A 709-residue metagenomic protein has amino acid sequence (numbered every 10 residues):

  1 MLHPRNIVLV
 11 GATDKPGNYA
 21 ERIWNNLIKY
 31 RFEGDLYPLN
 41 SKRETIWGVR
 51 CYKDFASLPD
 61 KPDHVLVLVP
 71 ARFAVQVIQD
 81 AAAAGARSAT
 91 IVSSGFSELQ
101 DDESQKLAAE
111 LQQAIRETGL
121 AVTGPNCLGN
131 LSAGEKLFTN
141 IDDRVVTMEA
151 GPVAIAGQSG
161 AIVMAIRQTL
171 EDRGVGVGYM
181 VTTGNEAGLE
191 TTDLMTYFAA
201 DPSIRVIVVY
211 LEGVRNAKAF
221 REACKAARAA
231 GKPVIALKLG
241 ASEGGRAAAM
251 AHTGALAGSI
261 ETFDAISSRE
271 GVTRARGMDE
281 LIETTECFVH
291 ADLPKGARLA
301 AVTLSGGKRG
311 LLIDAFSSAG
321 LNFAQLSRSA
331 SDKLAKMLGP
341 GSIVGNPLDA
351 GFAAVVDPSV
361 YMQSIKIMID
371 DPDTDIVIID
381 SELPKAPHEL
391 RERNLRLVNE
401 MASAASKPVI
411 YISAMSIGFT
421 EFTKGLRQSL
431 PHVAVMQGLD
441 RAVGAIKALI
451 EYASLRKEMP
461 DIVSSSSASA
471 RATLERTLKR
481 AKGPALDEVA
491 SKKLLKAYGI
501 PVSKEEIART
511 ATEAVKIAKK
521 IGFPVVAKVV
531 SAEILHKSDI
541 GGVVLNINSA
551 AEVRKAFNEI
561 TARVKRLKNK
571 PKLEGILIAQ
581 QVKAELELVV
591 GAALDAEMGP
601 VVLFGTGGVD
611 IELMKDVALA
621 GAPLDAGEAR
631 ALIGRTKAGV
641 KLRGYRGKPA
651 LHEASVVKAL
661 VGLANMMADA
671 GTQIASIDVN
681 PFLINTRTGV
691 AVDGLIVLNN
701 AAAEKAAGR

Functional and structural regions predicted by a protein language model:
M1-R709: Catalytic-core regions of core metabolic enzymes, especially those transforming organic acids/acyl-group intermediates
